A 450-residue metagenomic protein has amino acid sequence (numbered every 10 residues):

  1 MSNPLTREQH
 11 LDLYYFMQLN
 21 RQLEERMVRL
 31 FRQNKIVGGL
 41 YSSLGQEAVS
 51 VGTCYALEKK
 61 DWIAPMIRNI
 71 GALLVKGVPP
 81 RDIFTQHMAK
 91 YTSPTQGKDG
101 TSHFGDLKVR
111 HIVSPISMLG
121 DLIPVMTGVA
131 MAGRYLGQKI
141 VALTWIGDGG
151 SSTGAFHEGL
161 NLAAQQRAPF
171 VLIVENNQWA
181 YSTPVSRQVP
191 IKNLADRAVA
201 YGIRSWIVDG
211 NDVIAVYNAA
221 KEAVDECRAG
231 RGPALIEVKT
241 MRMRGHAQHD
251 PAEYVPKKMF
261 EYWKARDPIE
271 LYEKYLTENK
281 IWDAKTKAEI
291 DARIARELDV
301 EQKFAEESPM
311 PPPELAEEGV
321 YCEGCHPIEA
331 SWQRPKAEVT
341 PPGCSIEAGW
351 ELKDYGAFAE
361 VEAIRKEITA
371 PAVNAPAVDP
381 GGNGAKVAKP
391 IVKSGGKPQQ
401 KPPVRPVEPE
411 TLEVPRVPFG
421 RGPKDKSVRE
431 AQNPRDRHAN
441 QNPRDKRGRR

Functional and structural regions predicted by a protein language model:
Y15-F31: N-terminal glycine-rich anion-binding loops that anchor highly charged ligand groups
E25-V28, K35-Q166, P184-P190, A195 (+1 more regions): Cofactor-binding active-site loop characterized by glycine-rich and histidine/acidic residues
L30, K60-P65, E175-N176, R197-R204 (+3 more regions): Short acidic (Asp/Glu) and glycine-rich catalytic loops that position anionic groups and cofactors
G71, Q178-Y181, A215, R242-R244: Short gly/pro/ser/thr-enriched loop/turn and capping motifs at secondary-structure boundaries
M131-Q138, P190-E222, A265-D291: Conserved thiamine diphosphate
Q166-S186: A short, conserved beta-to-alpha structural element at the edge of catalytic cores that scaffolds binding
E226-A363: Glycine/aspartate-rich loop-and-adjacent alpha/beta segment that forms the canonical ThDP
A385-R449: Intrinsically disordered, Lys/Arg-rich low-complexity segments
